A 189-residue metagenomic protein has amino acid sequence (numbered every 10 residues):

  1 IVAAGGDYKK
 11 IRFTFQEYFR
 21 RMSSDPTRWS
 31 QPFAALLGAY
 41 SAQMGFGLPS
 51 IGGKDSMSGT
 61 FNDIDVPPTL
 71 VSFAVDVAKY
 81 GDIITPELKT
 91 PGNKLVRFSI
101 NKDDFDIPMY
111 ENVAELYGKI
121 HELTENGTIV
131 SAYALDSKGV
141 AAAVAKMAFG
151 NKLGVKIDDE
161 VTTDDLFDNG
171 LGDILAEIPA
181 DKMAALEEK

Functional and structural regions predicted by a protein language model:
I1-A4, Y8: C-terminal substrate/ligand-recognition segments
G5, G92, A176: Residue-level signal for inorganic ion chemistry
R12-N101: Glycine-rich anion-binding loops of enzyme active sites
T14, T27-R28, P108-M109, A132-Y133: A generic structural signal for short
R28, P32-A42, F46, I51 (+3 more regions): Glycine-/charge-enriched secondary-structure boundary and capping motifs
F73-K79, M109-Y117, K156-E160: A general structural motif
K89, K94-I100, F105-A132: A glycine- and small/hydrophobic-rich beta-loop-beta segment that serves as a flexible "lid/hinge" or phosphate-binding
